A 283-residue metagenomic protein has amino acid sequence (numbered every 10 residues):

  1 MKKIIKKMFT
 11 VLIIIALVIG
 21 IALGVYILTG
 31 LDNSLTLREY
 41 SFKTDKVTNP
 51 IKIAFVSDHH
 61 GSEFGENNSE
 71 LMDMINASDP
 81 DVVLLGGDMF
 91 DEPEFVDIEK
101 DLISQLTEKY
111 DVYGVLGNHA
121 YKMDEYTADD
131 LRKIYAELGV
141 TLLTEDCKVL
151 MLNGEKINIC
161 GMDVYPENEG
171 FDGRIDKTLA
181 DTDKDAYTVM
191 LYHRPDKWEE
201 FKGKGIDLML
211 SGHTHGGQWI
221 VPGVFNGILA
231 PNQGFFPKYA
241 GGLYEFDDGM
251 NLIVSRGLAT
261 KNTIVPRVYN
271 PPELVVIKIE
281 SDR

Functional and structural regions predicted by a protein language model:
M1-V47: N-terminal membrane-anchoring alpha-helices
N33-T44, T178-A186, L191, P195-D196 (+3 more regions): Extended recognition/assembly regions associated with phosphoester-bond processing machinery
S41-A54, V140, C147-C160, D183-D185 (+3 more regions): Beta-strand-turn-beta hairpins that frame and shape the catalytic cleft of phosphate-ester-processing enzymes
T48-L143: Membrane-embedded segments
V56-G61, G87-M89, N118-A120, D146-C147 (+4 more regions): Active-site metal-binding loops of divalent metal-dependent hydrolases
D81-V82, Y113, V140-T141, I157 (+3 more regions): Short, Asp-centered acidic motifs that coordinate Mg2+ and/or phosphate in catalytic or ligand-binding sites
D129-V140, C147, L152-L191, W198-E199 (+2 more regions): Binuclear metal-dependent hydrolase catalytic cores centered on His/Asp/Glu-rich metal-binding motifs
P195-V275: Conserved beta-sheet core of the metallophosphoesterase superfamily
